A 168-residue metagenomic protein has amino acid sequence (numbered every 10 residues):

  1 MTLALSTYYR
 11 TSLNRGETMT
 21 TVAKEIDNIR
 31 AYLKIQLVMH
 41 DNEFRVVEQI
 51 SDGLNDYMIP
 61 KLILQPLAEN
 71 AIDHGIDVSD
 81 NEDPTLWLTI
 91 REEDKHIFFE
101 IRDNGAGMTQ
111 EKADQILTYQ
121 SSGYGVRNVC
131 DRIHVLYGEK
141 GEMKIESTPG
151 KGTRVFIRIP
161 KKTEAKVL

Functional and structural regions predicted by a protein language model:
M1-E146, G152-F156, V167: Two-component histidine phosphotransfer core
I157-T163: C-terminal beta-strand of the catalytic ATP-binding
